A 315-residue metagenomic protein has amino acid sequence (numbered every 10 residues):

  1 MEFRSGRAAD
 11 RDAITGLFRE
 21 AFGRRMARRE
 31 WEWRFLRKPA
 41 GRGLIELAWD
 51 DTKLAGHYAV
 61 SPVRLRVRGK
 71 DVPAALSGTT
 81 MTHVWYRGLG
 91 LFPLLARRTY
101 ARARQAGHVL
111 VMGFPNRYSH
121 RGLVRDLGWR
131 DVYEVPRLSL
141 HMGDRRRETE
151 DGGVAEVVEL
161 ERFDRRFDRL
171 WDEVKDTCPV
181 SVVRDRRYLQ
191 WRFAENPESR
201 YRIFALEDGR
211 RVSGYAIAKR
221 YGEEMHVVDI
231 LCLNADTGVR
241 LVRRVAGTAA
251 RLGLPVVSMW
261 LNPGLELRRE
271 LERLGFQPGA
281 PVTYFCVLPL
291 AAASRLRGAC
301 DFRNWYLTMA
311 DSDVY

Functional and structural regions predicted by a protein language model:
A8, S61-L65, T80-T82, P115-Y118 (+2 more regions): An acidic- and aromatic-residue-enriched active-site/binding cleft used to recognize and process polar
D12-D50, R104-A106, H120-R121, R125-D229: Amide-forming acyltransferase catalytic core, primarily the GNAT-like/NAT-type and related acyltransferase folds
E46, G56-Y58, A75, T80 (+2 more regions): Conserved GNAT-family N-acetyltransferase fold
D50-A55, A59-R68, I217-E223: Acetyl-CoA-dependent GNAT
D71-V84, E223-N234: Conserved acetyl-CoA binding element of GNAT-fold acetyltransferases
T82, R87-A101, A235-G247: Conserved acetyl-CoA-binding loop-helix of GNAT-fold acetyltransferases
W85-G88, L94-Y118, G122-V124: Membrane-interface helix-loop-helix junctions at boundaries between adjacent transmembrane segments
L110-D151, Y215, K219-D236, R243-Y315: Active-site/acyl-donor-binding loops of N-acyltransferases
